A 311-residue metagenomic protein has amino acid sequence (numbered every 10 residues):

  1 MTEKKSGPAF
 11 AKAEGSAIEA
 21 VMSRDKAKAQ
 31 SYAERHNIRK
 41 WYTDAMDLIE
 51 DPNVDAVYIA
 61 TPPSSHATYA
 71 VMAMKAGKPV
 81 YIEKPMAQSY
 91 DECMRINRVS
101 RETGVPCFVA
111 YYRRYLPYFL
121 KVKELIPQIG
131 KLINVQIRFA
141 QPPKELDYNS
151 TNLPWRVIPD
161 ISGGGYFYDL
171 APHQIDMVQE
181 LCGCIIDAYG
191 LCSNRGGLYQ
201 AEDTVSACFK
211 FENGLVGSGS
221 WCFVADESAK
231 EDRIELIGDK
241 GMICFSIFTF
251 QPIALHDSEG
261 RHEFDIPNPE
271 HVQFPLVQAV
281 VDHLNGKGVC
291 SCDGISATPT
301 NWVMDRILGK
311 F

Functional and structural regions predicted by a protein language model:
M1-H36: N-terminal Rossmann-like dinucleotide-binding module
S6, D25, H36-V99: Beta-loop-alpha module in the N-terminal Rossmann-like domain of NAD(P)-dependent dehydrogenases, especially those
R24, I266-Q278: Active-site loop of classical SDR/Rossmann-like NAD(P)-dependent oxidoreductases, centered on the catalytic Tyr-X3-Lys
Y42, I82, C107-V109, G219 (+1 more regions): Hydrophobic residues in well-ordered beta-strands that form the structural core
A56-I59, E102, E212, A279-F311: C-terminal helix-rich "cap/oligomerization" subdomain common to oxidoreductases
N97-P106, L120-N134, I237-G238: Basic phosphate/pyrophosphate-binding loop/patch that engages nucleotide-derived ligands
R113-L191, R195-L198: Predominantly a Rossmann-like dinucleotide-binding segment in NAD(P)-dependent oxidoreductases
D169, I175-F250, V277-K287: Contiguous beta-strand/loop segments that form the cofactor/metal-binding neighborhood of enzyme cores
